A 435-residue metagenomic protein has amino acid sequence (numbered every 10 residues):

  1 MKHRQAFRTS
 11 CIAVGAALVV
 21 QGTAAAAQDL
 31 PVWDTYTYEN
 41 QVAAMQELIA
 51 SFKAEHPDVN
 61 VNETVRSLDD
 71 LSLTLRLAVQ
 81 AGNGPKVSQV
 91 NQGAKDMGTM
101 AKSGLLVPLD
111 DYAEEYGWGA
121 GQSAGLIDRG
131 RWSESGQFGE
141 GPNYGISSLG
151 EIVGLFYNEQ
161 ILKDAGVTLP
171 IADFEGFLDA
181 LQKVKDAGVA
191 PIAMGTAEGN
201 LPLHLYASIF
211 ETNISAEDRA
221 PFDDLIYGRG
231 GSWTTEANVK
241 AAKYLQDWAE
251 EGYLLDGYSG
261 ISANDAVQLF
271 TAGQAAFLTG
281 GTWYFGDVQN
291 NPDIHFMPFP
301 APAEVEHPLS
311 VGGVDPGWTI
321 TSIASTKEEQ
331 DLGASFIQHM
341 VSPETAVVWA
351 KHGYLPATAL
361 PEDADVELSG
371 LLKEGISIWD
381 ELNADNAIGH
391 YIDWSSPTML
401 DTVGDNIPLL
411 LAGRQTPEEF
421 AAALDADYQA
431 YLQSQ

Functional and structural regions predicted by a protein language model:
G15, A25-L105, E114-G121, L169 (+6 more regions): Conserved N-terminal structural module of periplasmic/extracytoplasmic solute-binding proteins
T35, K95, H204-L205, I209-I214 (+1 more regions): Extracytoplasmic/periplasmic substrate-binding proteins
A50, A54, A81, A165 (+4 more regions): Extracytoplasmic/periplasmic substrate-recognition and gating elements
A94-I152, L205, F296-P298: Hinge/lid segment of periplasmic solute-binding proteins
D110-G125, T212-K240, A301-S310, G370 (+1 more regions): Short, solvent-exposed loop/beta-turn-alpha elements that line the ligand-binding surface or hinge of extracytoplasmic
E134-S148, V153, L178-G230, A275: Extracytoplasmic/periplasmic solute-binding protein
L181-K183, D223-Y258: Glycine-centered hinge/linker elements that transmit conformational signals in sensory and ligand-binding systems
L355-E362, G375-Q429: C-terminal capping/gating helix-and-loop segments adjacent to ligand/active sites or protein-protein/ligand interfaces
